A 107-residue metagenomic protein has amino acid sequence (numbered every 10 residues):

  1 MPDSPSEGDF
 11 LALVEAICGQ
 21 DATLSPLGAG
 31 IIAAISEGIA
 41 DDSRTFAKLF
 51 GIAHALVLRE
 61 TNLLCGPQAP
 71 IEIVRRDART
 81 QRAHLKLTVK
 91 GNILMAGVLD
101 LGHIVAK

Functional and structural regions predicted by a protein language model:
P2-G30: Short alpha-helical segments that sit at the start of domains
I31, D42, V57-E60: Amphipathic alpha-helical interface surfaces
A34-G38: Short helix-capping/hinge SLiMs at alpha-helix to coil transitions
A40-K48: Short acidic, hydrophobic short linear motifs in intrinsically disordered regions
I52-P67, R82: Short amphipathic alpha-helical interaction segments
C65-R79: A short, conserved structural fragment
R75-G91: Accessory beta->alpha helical hairpin/"wing" motif in late/C-terminal subdomains of nucleic-acid enzymes
V89-K107: Short, amphipathic alpha-helical interaction segments positioned at domain boundaries
